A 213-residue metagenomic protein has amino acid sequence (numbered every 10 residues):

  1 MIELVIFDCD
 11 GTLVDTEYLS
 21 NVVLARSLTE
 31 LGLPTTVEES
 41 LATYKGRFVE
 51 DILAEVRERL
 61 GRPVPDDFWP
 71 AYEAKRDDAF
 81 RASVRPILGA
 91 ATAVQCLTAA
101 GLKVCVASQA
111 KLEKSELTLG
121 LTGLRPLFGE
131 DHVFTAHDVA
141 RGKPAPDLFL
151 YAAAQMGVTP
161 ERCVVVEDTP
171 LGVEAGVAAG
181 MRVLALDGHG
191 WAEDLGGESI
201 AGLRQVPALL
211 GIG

Functional and structural regions predicted by a protein language model:
M1-E3, Q95-T98, K111-G213: Asp-based, Mg2+/Mn2+-dependent phosphohydrolase catalytic module
I2-A100: N-terminal helical cap/lid subdomain that shapes the substrate entry/recognition surface in HAD-like hydrolases
T12, S108-A110: Conserved phosphate-coupling serine/threonine residues in phosphotransfer and NTP-handling enzymes
V14, A42-T43, S83, C105 (+2 more regions): A generic secondary-structure micro-motif detector that highlights 1-2 residue hydrophobic/ambivalent hotspots embedded
P34, K103, R182: Residue-level detector of anion-binding/catalytic polar loops
A100-G101, S108: Charge-rich, acidic-biased intrinsically disordered regions
C105-V106, A185: Hydrophobic beta-strand core positions in alpha/beta domains
